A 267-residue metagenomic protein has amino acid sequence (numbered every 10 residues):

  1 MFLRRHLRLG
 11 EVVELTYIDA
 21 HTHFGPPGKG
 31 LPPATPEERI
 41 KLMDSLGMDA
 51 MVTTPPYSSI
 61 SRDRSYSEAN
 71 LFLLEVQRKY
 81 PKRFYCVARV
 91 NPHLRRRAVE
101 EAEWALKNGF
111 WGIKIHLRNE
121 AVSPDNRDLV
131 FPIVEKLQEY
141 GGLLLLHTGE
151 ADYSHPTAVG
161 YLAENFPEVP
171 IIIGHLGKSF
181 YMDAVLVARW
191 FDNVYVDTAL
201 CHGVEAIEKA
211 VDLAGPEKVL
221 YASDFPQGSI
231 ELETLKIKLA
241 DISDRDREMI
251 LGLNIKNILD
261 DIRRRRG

Functional and structural regions predicted by a protein language model:
M1-A20, P33-A50, P216-K218, E231-G267: Mid-to-C-terminal alpha-helical segments outside catalytic/metal-binding sites
L3-G30, N70-R89, D192: Mobile, glycine- and charge-enriched loop segments and immediately flanking short secondary-structure elements within
E11, R64-L144: Active-site gating/metal-coordination segments in enzymes
H21-G25, H116, H147, H175: Histidine-centered divalent metal-coordination motifs
H23, E38-S61, R83-R89, W111-G112 (+1 more regions): Divalent metal-dependent hydrolysis catalytic cores, especially in the metallo-beta-lactamase
P27-A34, S59-S67, N91-R97, E120-R127 (+2 more regions): Acidic-and-aromatic substrate-binding clefts and catalytic sites of carbohydrate-active enzymes
P33-T54, N70-K79, A102-E103, K107: Alpha-helical scaffold segments that flank or form the walls of functional sites
W111-G112, N126-L220: Catalytic pocket-lining loop regions of alpha/beta-barrel enzymes, especially the amidohydrolase/enolase/GH5 lineages
